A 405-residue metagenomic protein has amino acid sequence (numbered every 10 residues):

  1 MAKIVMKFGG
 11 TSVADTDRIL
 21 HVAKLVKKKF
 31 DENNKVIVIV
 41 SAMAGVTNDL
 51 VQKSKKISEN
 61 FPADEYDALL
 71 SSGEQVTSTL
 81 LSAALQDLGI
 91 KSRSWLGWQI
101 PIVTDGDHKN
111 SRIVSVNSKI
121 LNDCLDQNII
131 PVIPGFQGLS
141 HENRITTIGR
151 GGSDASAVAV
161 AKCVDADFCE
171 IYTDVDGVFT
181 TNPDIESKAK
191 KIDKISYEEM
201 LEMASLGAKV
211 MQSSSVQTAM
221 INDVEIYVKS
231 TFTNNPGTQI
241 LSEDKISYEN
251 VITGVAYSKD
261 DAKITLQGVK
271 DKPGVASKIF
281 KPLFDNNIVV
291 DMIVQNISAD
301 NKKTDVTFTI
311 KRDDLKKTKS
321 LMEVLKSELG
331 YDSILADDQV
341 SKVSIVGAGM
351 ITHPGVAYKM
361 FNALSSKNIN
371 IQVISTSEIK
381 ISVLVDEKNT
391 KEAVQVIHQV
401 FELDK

Functional and structural regions predicted by a protein language model:
M1-V216, N296, V385: Nucleotide/pyrophosphate-binding catalytic subdomain
N34, I90, V224, I288 (+1 more regions): Short phosphate-binding/catalytic loops that engage adenosine nucleotides
W95-G97, K229-T231, I293: Conserved beta-strand termini and adjacent loop/short-helix elements that scaffold enzyme active sites in alpha/beta
F168-Y172, I226-V228, D291, V373: Short hydrophobic alpha-helical runs that function as membrane-insertion/retention elements
E170, K191, V224-V228, T233-N234 (+1 more regions): Internal nucleotide-binding/catalytic subdomain
M211-Q212, N222, T233-Q239, L315: Surface-exposed amphipathic alpha-helical tracts and adjacent flexible/coil segments at the periphery of soluble enzymes
G237-K405: A conserved regulatory-domain signal marking ACT and ACT-like small-molecule sensing domains and adjacent regulatory
